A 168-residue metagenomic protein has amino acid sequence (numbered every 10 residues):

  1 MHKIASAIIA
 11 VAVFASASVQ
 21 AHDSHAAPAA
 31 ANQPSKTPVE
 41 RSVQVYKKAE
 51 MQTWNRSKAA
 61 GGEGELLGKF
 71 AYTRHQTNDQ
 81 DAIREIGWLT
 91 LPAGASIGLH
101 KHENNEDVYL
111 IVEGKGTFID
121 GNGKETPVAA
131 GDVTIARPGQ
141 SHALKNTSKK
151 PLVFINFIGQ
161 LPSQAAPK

Functional and structural regions predicted by a protein language model:
M1-I4: Positively charged n-region of N-terminal signal peptides that target proteins for export
A7-S16: Bacterial N-terminal signal peptides
A21-I83, A165-K168: A short, N-terminal "cap"/entry segment at the start of jelly-roll beta-barrel domains of the cupin/DSBH fold
F70-R74, E85-H102, P138: Conserved short histidine dyad/triad with adjacent acidic residue
D79-D81, I97-H102, D120, K145-N146: Short histidine-centered beta-strand/loop micro-motifs that create catalytic or ligand/metal-coordination sites
W88-P92, K101-F118: Short, conserved beta-strand element in jelly-roll/cupin
N122-P138: Short acidic-glycine-tyrosine-enriched beta hairpin
P138-Q164: Ligand-binding loop in jelly-roll beta-barrel domains
